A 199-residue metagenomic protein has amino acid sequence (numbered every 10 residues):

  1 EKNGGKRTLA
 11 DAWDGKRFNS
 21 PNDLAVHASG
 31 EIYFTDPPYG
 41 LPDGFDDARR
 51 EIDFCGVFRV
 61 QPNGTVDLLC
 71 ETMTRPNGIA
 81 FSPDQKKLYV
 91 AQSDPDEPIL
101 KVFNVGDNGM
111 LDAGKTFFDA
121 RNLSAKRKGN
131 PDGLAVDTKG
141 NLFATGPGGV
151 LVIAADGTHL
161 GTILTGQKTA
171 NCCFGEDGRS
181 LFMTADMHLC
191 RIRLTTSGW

Functional and structural regions predicted by a protein language model:
R7-D14, T65-E71, A113-A125, T158-I163: A short beta-strand motif characteristic of beta-propeller blades
D14-I32, E51-G56, L69-K87, A120-P147 (+1 more regions): Beta-rich, blade/repeat-based domains predominating in secreted/periplasmic proteins but also intracellular
F34-D36, Y89-Q92, A144, M183: Residue position within the beta-strands of beta-propeller blades
F34-I52: Short, conserved, GDST-rich strand-edge loop motifs in beta-rich repeat architectures
P37-Y39, S93-P95, V105, P147 (+2 more regions): Short loop/turn segments immediately following the C-termini of beta-strands
C55-F58, I99-K101, G149-L151, H188: A short loop-to-beta-strand structural motif that recurs across blades of beta-propeller domains
V102-L111, L194-W199: Short loop/turn segments immediately following beta-strands, especially the blade-tip and inter-blade linker loops
N171-W199: Blade-level signature of beta-propeller repeat domains, shared across WD40, Kelch, NHL, RCC1 and BNR/Asp-box propellers
